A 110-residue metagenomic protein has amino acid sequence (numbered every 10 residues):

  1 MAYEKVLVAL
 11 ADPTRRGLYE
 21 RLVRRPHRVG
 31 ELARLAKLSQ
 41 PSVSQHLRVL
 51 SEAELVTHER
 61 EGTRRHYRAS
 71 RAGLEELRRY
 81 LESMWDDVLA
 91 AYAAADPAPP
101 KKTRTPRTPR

Functional and structural regions predicted by a protein language model:
M1-K5, R21-R28, R34-L35, Q40 (+3 more regions): C-terminal regulatory/oligomerization modules of transcriptional regulators
A9-T14: Short helix-coil-helix linker/hinge
R15-R16, L74: Short functional linear motifs
R60-H66: Short, Lys/Arg-rich nucleic-acid/phosphate-binding segment
